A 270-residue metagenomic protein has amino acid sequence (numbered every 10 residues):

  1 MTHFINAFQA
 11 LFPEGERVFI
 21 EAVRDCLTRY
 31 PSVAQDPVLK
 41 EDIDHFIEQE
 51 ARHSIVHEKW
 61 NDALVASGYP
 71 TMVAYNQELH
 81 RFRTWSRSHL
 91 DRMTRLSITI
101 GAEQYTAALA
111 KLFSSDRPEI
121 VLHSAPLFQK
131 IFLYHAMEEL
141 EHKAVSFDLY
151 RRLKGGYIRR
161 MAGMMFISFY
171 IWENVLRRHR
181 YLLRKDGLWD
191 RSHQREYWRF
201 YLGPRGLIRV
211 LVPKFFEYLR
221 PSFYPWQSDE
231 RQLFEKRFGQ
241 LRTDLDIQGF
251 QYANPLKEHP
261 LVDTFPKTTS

Functional and structural regions predicted by a protein language model:
M1-S270: Non-heme di-metal
